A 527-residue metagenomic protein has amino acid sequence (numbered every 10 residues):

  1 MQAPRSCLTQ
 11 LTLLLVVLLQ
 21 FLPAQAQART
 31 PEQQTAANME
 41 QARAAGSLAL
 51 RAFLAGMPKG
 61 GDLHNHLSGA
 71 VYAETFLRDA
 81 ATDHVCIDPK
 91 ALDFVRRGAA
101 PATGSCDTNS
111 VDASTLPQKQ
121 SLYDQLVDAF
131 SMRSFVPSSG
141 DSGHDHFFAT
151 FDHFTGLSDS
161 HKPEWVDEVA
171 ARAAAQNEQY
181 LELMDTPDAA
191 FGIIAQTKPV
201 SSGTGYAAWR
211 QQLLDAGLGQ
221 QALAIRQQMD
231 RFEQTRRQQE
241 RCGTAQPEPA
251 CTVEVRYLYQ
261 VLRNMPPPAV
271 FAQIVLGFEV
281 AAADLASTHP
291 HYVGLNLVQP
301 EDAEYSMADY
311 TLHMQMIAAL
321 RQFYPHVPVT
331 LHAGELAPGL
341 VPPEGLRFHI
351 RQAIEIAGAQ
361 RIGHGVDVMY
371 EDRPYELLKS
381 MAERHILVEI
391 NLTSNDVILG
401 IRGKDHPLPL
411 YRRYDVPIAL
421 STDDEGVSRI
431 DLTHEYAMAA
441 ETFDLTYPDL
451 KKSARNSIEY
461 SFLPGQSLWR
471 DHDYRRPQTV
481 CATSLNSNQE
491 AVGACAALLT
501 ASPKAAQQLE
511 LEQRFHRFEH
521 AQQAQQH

Functional and structural regions predicted by a protein language model:
M1-T12: Bacterial N-terminal signal peptides that target proteins for export
L8-T9, A26-A28: N-terminal metal-binding scaffold of metallo-dependent hydrolase/deaminase domains
Q10-Q20: Bacterial N-terminal signal peptides
Q27-H527: Metal-cofactor-binding active-site regions of metalloenzymes
